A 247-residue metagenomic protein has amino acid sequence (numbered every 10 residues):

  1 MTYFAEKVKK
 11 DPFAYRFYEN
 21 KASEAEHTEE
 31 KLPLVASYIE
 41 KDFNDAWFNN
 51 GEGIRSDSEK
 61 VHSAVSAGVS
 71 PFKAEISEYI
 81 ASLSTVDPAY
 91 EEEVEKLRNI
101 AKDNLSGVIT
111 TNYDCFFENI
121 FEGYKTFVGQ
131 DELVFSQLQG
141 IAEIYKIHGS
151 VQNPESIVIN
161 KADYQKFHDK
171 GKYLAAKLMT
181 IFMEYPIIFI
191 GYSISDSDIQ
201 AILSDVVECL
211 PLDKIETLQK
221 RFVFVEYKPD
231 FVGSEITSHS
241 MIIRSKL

Functional and structural regions predicted by a protein language model:
M1-K161, G171-Y185, I194-L247: Conserved catalytic-core helix/loop/strand module for nucleotide-ribose chemistry
Q165-D169: Basic, tryptophan- and glycine-enriched interaction regions
G191: Glycine-rich adenosine-cofactor-binding loop
